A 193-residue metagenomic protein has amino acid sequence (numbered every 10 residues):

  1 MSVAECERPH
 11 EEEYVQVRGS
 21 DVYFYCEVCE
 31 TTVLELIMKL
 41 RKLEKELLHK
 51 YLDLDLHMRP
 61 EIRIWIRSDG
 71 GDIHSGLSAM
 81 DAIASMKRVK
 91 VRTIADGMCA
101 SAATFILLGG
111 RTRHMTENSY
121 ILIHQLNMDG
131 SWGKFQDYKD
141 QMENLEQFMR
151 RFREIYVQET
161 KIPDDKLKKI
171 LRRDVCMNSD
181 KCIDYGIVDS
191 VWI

Functional and structural regions predicted by a protein language model:
M1-I193: Terminal-region recognition feature
